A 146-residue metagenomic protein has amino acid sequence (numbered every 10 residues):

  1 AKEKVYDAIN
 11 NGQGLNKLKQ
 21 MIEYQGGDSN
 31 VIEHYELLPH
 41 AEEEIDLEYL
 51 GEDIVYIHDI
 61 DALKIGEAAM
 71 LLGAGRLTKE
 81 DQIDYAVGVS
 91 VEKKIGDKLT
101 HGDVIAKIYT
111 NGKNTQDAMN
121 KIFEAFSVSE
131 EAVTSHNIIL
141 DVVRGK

Functional and structural regions predicted by a protein language model:
K2-K146: Well-ordered secondary-structure scaffolds
